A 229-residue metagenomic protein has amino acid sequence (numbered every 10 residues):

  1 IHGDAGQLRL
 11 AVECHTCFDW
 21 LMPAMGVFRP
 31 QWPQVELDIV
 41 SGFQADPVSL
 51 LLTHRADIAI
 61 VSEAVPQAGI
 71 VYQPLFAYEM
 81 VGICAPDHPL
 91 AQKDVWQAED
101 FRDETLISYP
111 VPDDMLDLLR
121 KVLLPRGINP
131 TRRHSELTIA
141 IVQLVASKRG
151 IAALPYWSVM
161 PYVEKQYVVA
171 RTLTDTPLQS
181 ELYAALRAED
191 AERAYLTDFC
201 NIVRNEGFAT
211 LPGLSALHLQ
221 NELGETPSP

Functional and structural regions predicted by a protein language model:
H2, Q67-L106: Flexible hinge/capping segments at coil-to-helix
A5-Q67: Central regulatory/effector-binding core of bacterial HTH transcription factors
Q7-A11, A59, I83, I107 (+2 more regions): Short, well-ordered beta-strand segments
W20, V169-L214, H218: A late-sequence structural motif
E36, L50, H54-R55, P74 (+5 more regions): Conserved functional loop/turn residues at catalytic and ligand-binding sites
F43-A56, V61-S62, P112-V169, L223 (+1 more regions): Hydrophobic hinge/microswitch elements
Q67-P74, Y78, I139-E189: Beta-alpha-beta core module
T105-R126, Y156, E192-C200, G207-L219: Secondary-structure junction motif
